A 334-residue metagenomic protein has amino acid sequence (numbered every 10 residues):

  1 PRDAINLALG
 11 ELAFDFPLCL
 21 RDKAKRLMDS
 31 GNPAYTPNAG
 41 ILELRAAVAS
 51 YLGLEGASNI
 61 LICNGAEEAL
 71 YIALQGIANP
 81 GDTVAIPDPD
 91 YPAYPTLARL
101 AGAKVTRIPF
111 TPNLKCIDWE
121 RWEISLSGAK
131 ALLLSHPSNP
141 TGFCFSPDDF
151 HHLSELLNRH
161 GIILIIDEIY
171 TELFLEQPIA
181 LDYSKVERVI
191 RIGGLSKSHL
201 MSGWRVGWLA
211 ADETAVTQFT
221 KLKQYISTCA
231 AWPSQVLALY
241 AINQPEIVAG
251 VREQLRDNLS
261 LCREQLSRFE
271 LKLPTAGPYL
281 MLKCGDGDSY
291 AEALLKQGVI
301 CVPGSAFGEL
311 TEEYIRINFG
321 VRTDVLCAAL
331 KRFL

Functional and structural regions predicted by a protein language model:
P1-E67, I72: N-terminal small-domain helix-loop-helix segment of the aminotransferase-like
I5-N6, I192, E270-T275: Short beta-strand
S50, K296-C301, F307-L334: PLP-dependent enzyme catalytic core of the Aspartate aminotransferase-like
Q75-L134: PLP-dependent aminotransferase-like
D82, A103, R159-I163, E187: A short helix->loop->beta-strand "cap" motif at the edges of active sites that frequently abuts
F110-Q177: Active-site phosphate-binding strand-loop segment of PLP-dependent enzymes
E187-R256: Conserved core segment of the aminotransferase class I/II
Q235, L239, L255-R263, L271-C284 (+1 more regions): Conserved glycine-rich beta-strand-loop-beta hairpin in the small C-terminal domain of fold type I
